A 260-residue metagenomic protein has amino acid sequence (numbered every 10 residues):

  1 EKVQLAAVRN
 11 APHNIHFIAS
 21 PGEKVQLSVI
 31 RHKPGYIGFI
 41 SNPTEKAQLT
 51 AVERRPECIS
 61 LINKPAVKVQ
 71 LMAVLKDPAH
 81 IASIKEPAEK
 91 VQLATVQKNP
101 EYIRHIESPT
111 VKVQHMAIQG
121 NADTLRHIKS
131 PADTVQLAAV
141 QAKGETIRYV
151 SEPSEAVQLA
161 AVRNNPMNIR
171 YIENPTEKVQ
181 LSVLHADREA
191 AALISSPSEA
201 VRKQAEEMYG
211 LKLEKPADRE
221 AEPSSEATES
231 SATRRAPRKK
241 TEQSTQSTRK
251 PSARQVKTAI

Functional and structural regions predicted by a protein language model:
E1-A217: Alpha-helical scaffold segments
A221-R234, K239-I260: Non-Sec secretion/translocation targeting segments of pathogen effectors
